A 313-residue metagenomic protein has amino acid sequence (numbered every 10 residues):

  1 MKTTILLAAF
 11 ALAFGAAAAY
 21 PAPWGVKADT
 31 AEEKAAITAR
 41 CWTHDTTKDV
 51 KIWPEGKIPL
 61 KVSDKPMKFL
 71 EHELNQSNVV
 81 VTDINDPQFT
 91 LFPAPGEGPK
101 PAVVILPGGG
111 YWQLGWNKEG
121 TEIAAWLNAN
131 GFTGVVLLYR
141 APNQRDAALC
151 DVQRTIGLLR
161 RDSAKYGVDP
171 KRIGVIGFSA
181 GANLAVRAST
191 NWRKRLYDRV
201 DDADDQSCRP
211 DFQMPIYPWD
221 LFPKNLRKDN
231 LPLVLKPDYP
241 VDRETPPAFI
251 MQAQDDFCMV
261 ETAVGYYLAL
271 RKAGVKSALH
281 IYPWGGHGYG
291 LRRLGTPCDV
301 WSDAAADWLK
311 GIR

Functional and structural regions predicted by a protein language model:
D29-G96: N-terminal cap/lid segment of alpha/beta-hydrolase-fold proteins
K100-G108: Short beta-strand element of the alpha/beta-hydrolase
P107-W112, Q254: Active-site glycine-rich loops that stabilize anionic/oxyanionic intermediates across multiple enzyme folds
G115-N117, E122, V136-P170, R293-D299: Catalytic nucleophile-loop/oxyanion-hole region of alpha/beta-hydrolase and closely related hydrolase-like folds
R154-R243: Primarily recognizes the serine-hydrolase "nucleophile elbow" in alpha/beta-hydrolase and SGNH/GDSL folds
F249-Q252: Short beta-strand/loop motif that positions the catalytic acidic residue of the alpha/beta-hydrolase fold
F257-V264: Conserved alpha/beta-hydrolase "acid-adjacent" motif
V264-Y267, R271-R313: C-terminal catalytic histidine-bearing segment of alpha/beta-hydrolase fold enzymes
